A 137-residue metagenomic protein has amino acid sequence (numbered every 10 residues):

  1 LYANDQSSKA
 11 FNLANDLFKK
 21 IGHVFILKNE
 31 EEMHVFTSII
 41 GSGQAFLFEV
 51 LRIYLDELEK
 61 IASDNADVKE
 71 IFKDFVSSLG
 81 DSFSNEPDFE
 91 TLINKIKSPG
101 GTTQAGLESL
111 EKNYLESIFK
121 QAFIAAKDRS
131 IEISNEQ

Functional and structural regions predicted by a protein language model:
L1-V35, A45-N85, R129, I133: Internal alpha-helical scaffold of NAD(P)-dependent oxidoreductase catalytic cores
V35-F36, A105: A short acidic, helix-capping loop that chelates divalent metal ions and anchors anionic groups
I39: Alpha-helical membrane segments and immediately flanking helix-loop junctions that form or couple to the substrate/ion
S42-F46, K95: Short glycine/threonine-rich catalytic loop with a Thr-x-Gly-x-Asp
E70-Q137: NAD(P)-dependent Rossmann-like dehydrogenase/reductase catalytic/cofactor-binding core
